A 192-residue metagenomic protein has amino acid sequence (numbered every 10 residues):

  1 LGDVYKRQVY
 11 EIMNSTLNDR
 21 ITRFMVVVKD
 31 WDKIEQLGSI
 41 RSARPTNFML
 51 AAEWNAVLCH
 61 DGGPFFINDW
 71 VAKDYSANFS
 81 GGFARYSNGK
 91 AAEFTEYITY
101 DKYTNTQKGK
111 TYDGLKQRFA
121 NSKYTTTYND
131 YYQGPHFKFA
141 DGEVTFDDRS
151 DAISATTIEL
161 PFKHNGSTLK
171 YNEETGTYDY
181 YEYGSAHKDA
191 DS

Functional and structural regions predicted by a protein language model:
G2-K6, Y10, S15-S192: A surface/extracellular/periplasmic glyco- and lipid-processing/surface-interacting theme
